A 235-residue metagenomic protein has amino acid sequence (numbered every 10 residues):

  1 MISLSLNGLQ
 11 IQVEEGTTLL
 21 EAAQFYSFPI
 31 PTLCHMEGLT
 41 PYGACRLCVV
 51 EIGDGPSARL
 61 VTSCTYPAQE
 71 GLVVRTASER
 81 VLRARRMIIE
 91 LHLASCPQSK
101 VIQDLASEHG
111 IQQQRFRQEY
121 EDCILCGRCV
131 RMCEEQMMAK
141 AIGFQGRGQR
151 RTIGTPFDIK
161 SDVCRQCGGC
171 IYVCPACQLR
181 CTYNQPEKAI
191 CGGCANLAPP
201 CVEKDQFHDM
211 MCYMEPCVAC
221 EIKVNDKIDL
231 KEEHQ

Functional and structural regions predicted by a protein language model:
M1-S3: Extreme N-terminal starter segment of soluble prokaryotic enzymes
L9-Q10, K160: A generic secondary-structure micro-motif detector that highlights 1-2 residue hydrophobic/ambivalent hotspots embedded
I11-L60, Q69-E70: N-terminal cofactor/phosphate-binding cores enriched in small/glycine residues, especially glycine-rich loops such as
R46, P56-Y172, C177-Q235: Fe-S ferredoxin-like electron-transfer domains and their immediately adjacent linker/connector regions across
